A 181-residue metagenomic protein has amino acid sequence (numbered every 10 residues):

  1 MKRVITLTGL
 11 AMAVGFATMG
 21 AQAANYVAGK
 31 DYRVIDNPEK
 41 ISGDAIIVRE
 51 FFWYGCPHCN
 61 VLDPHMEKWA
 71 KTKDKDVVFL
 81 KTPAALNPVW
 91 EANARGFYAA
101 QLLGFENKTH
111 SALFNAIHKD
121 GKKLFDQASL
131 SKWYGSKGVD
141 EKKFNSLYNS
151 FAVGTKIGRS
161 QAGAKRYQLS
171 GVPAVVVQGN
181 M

Functional and structural regions predicted by a protein language model:
M1-R3, M12, F79, E106-S111 (+2 more regions): Long, low-complexity, intrinsically disordered polar/charged segments
K2-P88, Q161: Extracytoplasmic thiol/disulfide redox context detector
R3-I5, W53, S136-M181: C-terminal cap of thioredoxin/glutaredoxin-like
Y26-V27, G104, F125, V139: Short coil/turn linker and secondary-structure boundary residues
I47, D74-V77, K108-A112, G138-E141 (+1 more regions): A short alpha-helix capping/helix-coil boundary motif
Y54-K132: Structural alpha/beta surface segment adjacent to cysteine/selenocysteine redox centers across thiol/disulfide enzymes
